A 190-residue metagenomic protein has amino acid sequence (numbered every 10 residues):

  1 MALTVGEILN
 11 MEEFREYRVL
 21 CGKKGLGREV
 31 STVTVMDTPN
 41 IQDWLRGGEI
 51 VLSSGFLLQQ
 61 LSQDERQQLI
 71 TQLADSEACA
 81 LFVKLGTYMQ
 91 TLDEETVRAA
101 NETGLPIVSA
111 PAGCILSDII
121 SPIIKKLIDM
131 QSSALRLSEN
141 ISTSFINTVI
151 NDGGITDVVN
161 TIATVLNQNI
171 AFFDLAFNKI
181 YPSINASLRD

Functional and structural regions predicted by a protein language model:
M1-D190: Alpha-helical/coil-rich non-catalytic "connector" segments in signaling and regulatory proteins
